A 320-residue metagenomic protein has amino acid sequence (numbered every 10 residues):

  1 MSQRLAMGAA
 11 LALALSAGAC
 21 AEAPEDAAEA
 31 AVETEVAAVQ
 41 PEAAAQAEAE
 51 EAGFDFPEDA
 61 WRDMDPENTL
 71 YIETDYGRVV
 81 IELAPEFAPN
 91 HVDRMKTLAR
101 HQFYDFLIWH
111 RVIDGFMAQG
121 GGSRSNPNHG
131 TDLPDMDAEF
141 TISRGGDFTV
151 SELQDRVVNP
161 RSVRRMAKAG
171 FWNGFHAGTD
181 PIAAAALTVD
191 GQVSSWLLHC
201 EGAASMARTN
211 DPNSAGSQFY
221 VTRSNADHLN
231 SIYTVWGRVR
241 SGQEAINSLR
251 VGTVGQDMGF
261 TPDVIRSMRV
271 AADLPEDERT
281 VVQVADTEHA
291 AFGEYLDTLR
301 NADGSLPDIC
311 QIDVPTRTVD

Functional and structural regions predicted by a protein language model:
M1-G8: Bacterial N-terminal signal peptides that target proteins for export
G8-S16: Bacterial N-terminal signal peptides
C20-D320: Cyclophilin-like peptidyl-prolyl cis-trans isomerases
